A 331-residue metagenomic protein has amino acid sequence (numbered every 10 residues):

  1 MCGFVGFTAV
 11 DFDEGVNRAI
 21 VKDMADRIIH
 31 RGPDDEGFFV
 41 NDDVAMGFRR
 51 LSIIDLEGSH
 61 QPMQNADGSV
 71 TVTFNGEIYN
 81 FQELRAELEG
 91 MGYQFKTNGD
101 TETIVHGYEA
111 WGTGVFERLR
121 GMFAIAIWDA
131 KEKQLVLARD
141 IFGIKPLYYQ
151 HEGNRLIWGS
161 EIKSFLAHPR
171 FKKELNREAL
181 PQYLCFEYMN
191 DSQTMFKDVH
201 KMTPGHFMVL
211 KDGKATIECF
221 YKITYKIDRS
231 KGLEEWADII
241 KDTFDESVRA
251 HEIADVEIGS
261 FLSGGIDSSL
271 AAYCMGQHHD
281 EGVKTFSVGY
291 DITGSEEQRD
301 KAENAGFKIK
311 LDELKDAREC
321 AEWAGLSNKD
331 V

Functional and structural regions predicted by a protein language model:
M1-V331: Cysteine-centered catalytic environments shared across enzyme families
